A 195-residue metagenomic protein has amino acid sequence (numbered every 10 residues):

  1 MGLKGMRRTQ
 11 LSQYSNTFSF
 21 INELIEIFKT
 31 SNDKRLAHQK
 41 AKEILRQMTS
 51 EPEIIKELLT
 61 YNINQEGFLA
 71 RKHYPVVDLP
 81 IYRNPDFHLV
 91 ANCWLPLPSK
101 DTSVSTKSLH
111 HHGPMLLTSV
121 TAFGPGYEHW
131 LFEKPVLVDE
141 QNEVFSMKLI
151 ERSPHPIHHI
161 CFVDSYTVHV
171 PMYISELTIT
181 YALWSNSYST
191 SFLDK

Functional and structural regions predicted by a protein language model:
M1-W94: A short, N-terminal "cap"/entry segment at the start of jelly-roll beta-barrel domains of the cupin/DSBH fold
I63-N64, A91-P114, D164-S165: Conserved short histidine dyad/triad with adjacent acidic residue
V77-P80, V104-T118, L149-E151, V168-P171: Catalytic micro-motifs at enzyme active sites that drive phosphoryl/nucleotidyl and oxygen chemistry
D78, S119, R152, I160-F162 (+1 more regions): Conserved hydrophobic/aromatic beta-strand scaffold that supports enzyme active sites
G113-E133: Short, conserved beta-strand element in jelly-roll/cupin
S119, H129, S175-F192: A short hydrophobic beta-strand segment most commonly corresponding to one strand of the jelly-roll/cupin
H129-W130, V163, V168-I174: Short beta-strand His + acidic residue motifs that chelate non-heme Fe in jelly-roll/DSBH and cupin folds
P135-V168: Short acidic-glycine-tyrosine-enriched beta hairpin
